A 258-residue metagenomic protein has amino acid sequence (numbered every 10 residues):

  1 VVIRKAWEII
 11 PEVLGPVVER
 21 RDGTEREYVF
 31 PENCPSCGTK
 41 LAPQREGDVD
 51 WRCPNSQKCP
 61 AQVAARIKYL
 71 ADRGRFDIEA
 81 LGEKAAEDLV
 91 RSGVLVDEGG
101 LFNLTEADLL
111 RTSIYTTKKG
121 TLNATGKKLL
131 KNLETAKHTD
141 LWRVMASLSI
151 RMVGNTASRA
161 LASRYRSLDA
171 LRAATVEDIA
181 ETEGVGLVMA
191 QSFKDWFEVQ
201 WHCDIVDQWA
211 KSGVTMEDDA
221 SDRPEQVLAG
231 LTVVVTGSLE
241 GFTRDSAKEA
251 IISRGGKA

Functional and structural regions predicted by a protein language model:
V1-R4: A generic structural signal for residues embedded in beta-strands
A6, E46, Q226-L228: A generic structural signal for short, non-catalytic loop/turn and secondary-structure boundary residues
E8, V29-E32, D48, Q62 (+11 more regions): Charged, alpha-helix-enriched surfaces in structured cytosolic catalytic cores of large nucleotide-utilizing machines
I9-I78: Cys/His-rich short segments
I10-E19, V49-N55, K84-R91, N103-D108 (+2 more regions): A glycine-rich phosphate-binding loop feature that marks nucleotide/adenosyl-phosphate handling sites
L70, G99, T112-A258: DNA strand-break repair and replication-stress modules
E79, E83-D88, S92-G120, D178-E181: Compact, charge-rich alpha-helical regulatory domains located at protein termini
